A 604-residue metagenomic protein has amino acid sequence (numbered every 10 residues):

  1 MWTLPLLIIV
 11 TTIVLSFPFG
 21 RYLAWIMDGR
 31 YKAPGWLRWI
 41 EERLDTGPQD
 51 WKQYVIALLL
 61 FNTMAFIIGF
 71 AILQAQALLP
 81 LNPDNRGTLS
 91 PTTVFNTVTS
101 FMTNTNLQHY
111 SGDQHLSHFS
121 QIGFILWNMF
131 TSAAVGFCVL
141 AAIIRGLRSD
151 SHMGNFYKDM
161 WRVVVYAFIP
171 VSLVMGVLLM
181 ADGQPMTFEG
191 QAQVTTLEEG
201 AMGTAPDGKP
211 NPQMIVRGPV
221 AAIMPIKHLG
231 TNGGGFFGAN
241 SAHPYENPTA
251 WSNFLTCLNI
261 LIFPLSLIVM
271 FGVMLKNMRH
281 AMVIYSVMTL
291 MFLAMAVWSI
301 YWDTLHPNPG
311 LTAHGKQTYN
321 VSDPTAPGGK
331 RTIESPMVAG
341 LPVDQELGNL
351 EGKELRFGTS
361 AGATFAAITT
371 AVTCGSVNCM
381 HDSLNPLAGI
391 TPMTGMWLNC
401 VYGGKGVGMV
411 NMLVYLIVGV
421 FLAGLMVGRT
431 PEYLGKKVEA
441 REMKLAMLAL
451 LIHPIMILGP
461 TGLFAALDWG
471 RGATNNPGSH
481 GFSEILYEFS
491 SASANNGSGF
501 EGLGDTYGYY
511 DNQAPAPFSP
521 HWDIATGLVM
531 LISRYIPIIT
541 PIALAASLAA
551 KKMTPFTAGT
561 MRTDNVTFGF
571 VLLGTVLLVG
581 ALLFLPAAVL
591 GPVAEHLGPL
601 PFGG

Functional and structural regions predicted by a protein language model:
M1-T97, M102, S117, Q121 (+7 more regions): N-terminal alpha-helical transmembrane segments of multi-pass membrane transport and channel/translocase proteins
T3-L6, T46-M64, N155-L173, L275-F292 (+2 more regions): Alpha-helical transmembrane segments and their helix-start/interface "positive-inside/aromatic belt" motifs in integral
L7-P18, L60-Q74, C138-I144, L173-M180 (+7 more regions): Hydrophobic core segments of alpha-helical transmembrane domains in multi-pass membrane transport and ion-translocation
F19-R30, A71-D84, L147-D150, L178-A192 (+7 more regions): Juxtamembrane/interface segments at transmembrane-helix termini
I56-F66, N128-V139, T256-I268, G408-L422 (+3 more regions): Hydrophobic alpha-helical transmembrane segments
P80-I125, P185-L258, A313-V407, R471-V529 (+1 more regions): P-loop potassium selectivity filter motif centered on the GYG triad
H152, M270-R279, L425-E439, A543-D564: Alpha-helical transmembrane segments
V414, V418, A423, V427 (+4 more regions): C-terminal catalytic subdomain
